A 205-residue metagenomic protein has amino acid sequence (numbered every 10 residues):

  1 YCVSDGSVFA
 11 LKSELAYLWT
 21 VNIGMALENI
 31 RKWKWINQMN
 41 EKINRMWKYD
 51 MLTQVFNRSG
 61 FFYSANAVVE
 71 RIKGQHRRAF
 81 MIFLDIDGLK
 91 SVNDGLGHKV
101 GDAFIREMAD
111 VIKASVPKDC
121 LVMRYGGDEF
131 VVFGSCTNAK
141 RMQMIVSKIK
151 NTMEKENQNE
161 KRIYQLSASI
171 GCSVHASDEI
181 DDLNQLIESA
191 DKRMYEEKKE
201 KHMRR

Functional and structural regions predicted by a protein language model:
Y1-A10, N22, N29, C136 (+1 more regions): Short beta-strand-to-loop transition segments that serve as allosteric relay/switch motifs in sensory/regulatory domains
V8-E28, K34-K42: Amphipathic alpha-helical "output/dimerization" segments
N44-R45, R58-R77, A109-P117: Short regulatory alpha-helical coupling segments that immediately precede and/or link into cyclic nucleotide signaling
N44-Y63, L84-H98, R106: Conserved nucleotide-binding and Mg2+-coordinating catalytic segments in signaling enzymes
I86, V100-D119: Active-site-proximal alpha-helical element of nucleotidyl cyclase-like catalytic domains and analogous helices
L89, E107-M108, V122, F130 (+1 more regions): Hydrophobic framework residues that shape the active-site pocket of cyclic nucleotide turnover catalytic cores
H98, A139, Q143-S147, E154 (+2 more regions): Catalytic-core segments of nucleotide cyclases and related cyclic-nucleotide turnover enzymes
L121-R124, Y164: A short pre-motif secondary-structure segment
